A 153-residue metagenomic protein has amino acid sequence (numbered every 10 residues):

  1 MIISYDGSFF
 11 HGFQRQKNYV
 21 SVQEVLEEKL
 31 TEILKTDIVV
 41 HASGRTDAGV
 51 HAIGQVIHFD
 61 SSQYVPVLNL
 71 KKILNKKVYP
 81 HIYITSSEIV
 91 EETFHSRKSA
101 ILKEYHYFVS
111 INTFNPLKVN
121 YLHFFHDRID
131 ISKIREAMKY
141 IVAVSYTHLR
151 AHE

Functional and structural regions predicted by a protein language model:
M1-V144: Catalytic/RNA-binding core of pseudouridine synthases
T147-E153: Conserved small/polar residues in nucleotide/adenosyl-binding loops
